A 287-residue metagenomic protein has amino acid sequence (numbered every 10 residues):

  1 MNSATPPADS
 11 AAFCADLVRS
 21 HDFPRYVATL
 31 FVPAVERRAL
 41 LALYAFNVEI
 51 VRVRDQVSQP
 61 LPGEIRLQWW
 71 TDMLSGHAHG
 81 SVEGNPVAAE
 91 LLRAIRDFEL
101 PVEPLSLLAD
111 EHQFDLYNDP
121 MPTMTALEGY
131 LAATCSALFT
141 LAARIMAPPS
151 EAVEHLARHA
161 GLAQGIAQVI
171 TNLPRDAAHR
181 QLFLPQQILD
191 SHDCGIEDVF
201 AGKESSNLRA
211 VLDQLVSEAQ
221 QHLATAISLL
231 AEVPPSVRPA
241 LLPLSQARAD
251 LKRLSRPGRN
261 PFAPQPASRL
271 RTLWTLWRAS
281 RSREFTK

Functional and structural regions predicted by a protein language model:
M1-L92, P101-H112, L131-T140, S150-I166 (+2 more regions): Catalytic cores of Mg2+-dependent Asp-rich isoprenoid enzymes
F98: Cofactor-binding active-site loop characterized by glycine-rich and histidine/acidic residues
Q113-A126, A201-S205: Acidic/His metal-coordination segments adjacent to aromatic residues that form catalytic metal sites in metalloenzymes
P120, M146-S150: Flexible interhelical turns and helix-capping residues at alpha-helix boundaries within structured domains
L141-I145: Alpha-helical transmembrane segments of multipass membrane proteins
